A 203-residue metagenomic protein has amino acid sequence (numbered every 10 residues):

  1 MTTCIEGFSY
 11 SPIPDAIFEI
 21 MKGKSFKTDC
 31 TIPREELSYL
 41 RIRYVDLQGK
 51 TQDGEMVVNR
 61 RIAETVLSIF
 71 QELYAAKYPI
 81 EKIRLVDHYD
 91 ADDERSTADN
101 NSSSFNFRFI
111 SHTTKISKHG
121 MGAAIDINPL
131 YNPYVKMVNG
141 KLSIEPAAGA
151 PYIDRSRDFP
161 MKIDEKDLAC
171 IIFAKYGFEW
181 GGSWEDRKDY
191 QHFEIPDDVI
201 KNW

Functional and structural regions predicted by a protein language model:
M1-I5, I42-R43, E81-D92, L142 (+2 more regions): A broad, low-specificity signal for short, low-complexity segments enriched in glycine/proline and polar/charged
M1-K50: N-terminal module-boundary/linker segments of secreted carbohydrate-active enzymes
I32-L37, A98-N100, K118-G120, D186: A generic structural signal for short, non-catalytic loop/turn and secondary-structure boundary residues
I32-T97: Active-site acidic/histidine clusters and adjacent loop/turn architecture that either coordinate catalytic ions
L40-I42, I69, L73, F105 (+3 more regions): Generic structural hydrophobic/aromatic packing signal, biased to beta-strands
P79-A123, P129-Y134: Active-site-adjacent loop/helix surface patches within enzyme catalytic domains that shape the substrate-binding cleft
I110-I116, M121-W203: Catalytic cores and adjacent binding grooves of peptidoglycan-active enzymes
